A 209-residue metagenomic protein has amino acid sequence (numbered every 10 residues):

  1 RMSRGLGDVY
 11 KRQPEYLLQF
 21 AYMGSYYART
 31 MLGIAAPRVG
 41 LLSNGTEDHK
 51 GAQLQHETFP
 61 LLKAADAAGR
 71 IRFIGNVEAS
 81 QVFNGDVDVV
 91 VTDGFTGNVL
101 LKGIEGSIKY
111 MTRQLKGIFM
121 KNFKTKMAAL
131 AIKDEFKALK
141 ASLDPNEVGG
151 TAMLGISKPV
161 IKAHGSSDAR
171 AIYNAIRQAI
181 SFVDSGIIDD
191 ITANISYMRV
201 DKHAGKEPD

Functional and structural regions predicted by a protein language model:
R1, E57-L61, I108-T112: A glycine- and small-aliphatic-rich helix-loop capping segment at beta-alpha/alpha-beta transitions that lines
R1, M31-A36, K63-A67, Q81-N84 (+3 more regions): Solvent-exposed alpha-helices and their adjacent loops that cap or buttress functional pockets in soluble metabolic
R1-Y10: Single conserved hydrophobic/aromatic residue that forms the stacking wall/gate of nucleotide- or nucleobase-binding
G5, G85-D86: Alpha-helix C-terminal capping/helix-to-coil transition sites in glycosyltransferase folds
G7-D8, N44-T46, E78-A79, F95-T96 (+2 more regions): Short, ordered loop/turn segments at secondary-structure junctions
K11-A79: Glycine-rich phosphate/diphosphate-binding loop of Rossmann-like nucleotide-binding domains
D86-V90, G94-A204: Glycine-rich phosphate/nucleotide-binding loop
G205-D209: Acidic, Ser/Thr-rich low-complexity intrinsically disordered segments
